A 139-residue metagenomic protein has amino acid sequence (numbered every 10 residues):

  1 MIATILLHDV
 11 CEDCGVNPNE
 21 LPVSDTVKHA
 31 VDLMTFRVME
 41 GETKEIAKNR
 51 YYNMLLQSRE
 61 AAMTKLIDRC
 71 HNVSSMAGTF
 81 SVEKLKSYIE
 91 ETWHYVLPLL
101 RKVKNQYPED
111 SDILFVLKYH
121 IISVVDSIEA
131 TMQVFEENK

Functional and structural regions predicted by a protein language model:
M1-K139: Active-site helical microenvironments for divalent-metal-assisted chemistry
